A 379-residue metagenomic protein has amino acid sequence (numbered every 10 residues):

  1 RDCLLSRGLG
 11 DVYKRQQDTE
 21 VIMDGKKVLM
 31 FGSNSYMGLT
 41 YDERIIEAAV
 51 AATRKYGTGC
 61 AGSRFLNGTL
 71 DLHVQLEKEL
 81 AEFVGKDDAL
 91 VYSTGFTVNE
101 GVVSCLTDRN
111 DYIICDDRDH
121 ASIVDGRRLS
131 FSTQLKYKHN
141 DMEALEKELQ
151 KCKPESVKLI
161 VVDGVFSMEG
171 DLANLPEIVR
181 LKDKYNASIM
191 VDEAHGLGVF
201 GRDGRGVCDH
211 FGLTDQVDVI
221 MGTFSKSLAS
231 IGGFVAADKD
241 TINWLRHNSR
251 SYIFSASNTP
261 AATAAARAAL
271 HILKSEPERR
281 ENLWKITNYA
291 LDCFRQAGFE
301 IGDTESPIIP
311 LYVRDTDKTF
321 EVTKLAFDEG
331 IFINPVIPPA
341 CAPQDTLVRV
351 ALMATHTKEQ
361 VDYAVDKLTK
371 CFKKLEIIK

Functional and structural regions predicted by a protein language model:
D2-Y13: Single conserved hydrophobic/aromatic residue that forms the stacking wall/gate of nucleotide- or nucleobase-binding
E47, A51, K55, E82 (+2 more regions): PLP-dependent enzyme catalytic core of the Aspartate aminotransferase-like
E47, A51-G95: Conserved N-terminal alpha-helix of the aminotransferase class I/II PLP-enzyme fold
V102-A121: Conserved PLP-anchoring active-site segment centered on the Schiff-base-forming lysine
L135, H139-V191: Active-site phosphate-binding strand-loop segment of PLP-dependent enzymes
Y185-S188, H195, F200-E305: Active-site C-terminal subdomain of aminotransferase-like
E281-Y289, R295-G330, A340, Q344-D345 (+1 more regions): Conserved PLP-binding catalytic core of the aspartate aminotransferase-like
